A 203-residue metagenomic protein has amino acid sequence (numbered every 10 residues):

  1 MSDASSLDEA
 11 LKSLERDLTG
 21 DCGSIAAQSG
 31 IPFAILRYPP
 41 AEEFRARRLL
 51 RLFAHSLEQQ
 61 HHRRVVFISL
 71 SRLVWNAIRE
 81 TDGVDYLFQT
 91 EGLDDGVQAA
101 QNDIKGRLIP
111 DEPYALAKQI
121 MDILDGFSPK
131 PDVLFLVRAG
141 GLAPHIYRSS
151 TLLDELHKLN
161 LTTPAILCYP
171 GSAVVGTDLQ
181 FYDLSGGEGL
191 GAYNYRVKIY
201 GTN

Functional and structural regions predicted by a protein language model:
S2-L57, H62-V65: Glycine-rich P-loop/Walker A and Walker A-like loops and their local beta1-loop-alpha1 context in P-loop NTPases
I35, R48-L52, S56-R64, I68-S71 (+2 more regions): An interfacial alpha-helical scaffold signature
A41-R45, L73-W75, G106-P113, G140-H145 (+1 more regions): Short acidic, S/G/P-rich loop/turn micro-motifs used as interaction or catalytic elements
F44-R51, N76-T81, P144-S150, G176-F181: A short acidic (Asp/Glu
V66-Y114: Long, charge-dense
A100-P129, V133-L134: Internal catalytic-core helix/loop-beta-alpha segment that presents or stabilizes conserved functional determinants
P129-H145: Conserved P-loop NTPase "ATPase switch" module shared by AAA+ and STAND
P144-N203: Glycine-rich, aromatic-bearing surface loops/beta-hairpins
